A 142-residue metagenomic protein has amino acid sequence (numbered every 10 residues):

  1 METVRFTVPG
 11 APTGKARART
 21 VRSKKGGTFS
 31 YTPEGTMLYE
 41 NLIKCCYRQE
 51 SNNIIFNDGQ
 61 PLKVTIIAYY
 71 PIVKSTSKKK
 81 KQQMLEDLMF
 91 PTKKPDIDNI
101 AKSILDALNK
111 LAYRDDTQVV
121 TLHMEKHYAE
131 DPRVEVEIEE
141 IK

Functional and structural regions predicted by a protein language model:
M1-K142: Acidic, proline/glycine-enriched N-terminal capping motif
